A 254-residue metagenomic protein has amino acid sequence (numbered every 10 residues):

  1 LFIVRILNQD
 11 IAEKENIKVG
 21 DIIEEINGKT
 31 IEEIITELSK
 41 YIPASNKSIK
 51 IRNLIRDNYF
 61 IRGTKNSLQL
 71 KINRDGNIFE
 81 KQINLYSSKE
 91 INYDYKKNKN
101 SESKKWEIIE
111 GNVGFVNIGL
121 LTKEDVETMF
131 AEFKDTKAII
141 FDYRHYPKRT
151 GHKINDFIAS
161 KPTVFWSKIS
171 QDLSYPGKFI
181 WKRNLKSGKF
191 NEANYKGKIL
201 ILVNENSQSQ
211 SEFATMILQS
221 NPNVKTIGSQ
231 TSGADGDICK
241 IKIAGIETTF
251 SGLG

Functional and structural regions predicted by a protein language model:
L1-E33, K123: PDZ/PDZ-like domain segments forming the peptide/carboxylate-binding groove, activating on the N-terminal beta-strands
R5, Q9-D10, N53-D57, N66-S67 (+2 more regions): Short alpha-helical segments and helix-capping/turn motifs at coil-helix boundaries
E13, V19, E32-T36, K40 (+2 more regions): Pepsin/retropepsin-fold aspartyl endopeptidases
E25, N223, G254: C-terminal, active-site-flanking charged/polar segments
E25-Q69, A234-D235: PDZ domains, with a preference for the canonical peptide-binding region formed by the helix
T30, I78, E247-T249, G254: Short, solvent-exposed loop/turn motifs
I51-N58, K168-S174, T249-G254: Short, basic, helix/turn surface patches
R62-K65, K71-E247: Cleft-lining beta-strand/loop regions that shape enzyme active-site pockets
